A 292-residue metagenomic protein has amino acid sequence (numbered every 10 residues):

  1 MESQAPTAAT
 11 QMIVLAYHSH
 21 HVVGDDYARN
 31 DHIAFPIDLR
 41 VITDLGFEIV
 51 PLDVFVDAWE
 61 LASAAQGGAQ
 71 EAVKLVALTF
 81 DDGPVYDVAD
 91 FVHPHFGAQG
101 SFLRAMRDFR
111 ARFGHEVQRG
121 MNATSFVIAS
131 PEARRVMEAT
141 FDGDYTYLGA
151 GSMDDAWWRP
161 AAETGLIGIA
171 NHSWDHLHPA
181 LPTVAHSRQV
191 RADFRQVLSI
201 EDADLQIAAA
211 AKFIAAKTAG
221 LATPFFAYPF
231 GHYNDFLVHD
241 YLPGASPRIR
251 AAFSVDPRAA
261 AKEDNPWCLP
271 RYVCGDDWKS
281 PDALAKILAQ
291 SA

Functional and structural regions predicted by a protein language model:
M1-A16, H20, H32: N-terminal module-boundary/linker segments of secreted carbohydrate-active enzymes
L15-Y17, G168-L177: Histidine-centered catalytic micro-motifs
H20-L166, H178, A216, A222 (+1 more regions): Active-site beta->alpha N-cap acidic-glycine motif
V54-V56, S173, F194-L198, D202 (+3 more regions): His/Asp/Glu-enriched short active-site or ligand-binding loop at hydrolase and phosphoryl-transfer sites
A133-M137, L177-R188, K262: Short acidic/His/Gly/Ser-rich catalytic and metal-binding motifs that mark active-site loops of diverse hydrolases
D144-Y145, T183-V197: A solvent-exposed, charged loop/short amphipathic helix patch at secondary-structure junctions
G275-A292: Low-complexity, Gly/Ser/Thr/Pro-rich intrinsically disordered linker/tail segments
